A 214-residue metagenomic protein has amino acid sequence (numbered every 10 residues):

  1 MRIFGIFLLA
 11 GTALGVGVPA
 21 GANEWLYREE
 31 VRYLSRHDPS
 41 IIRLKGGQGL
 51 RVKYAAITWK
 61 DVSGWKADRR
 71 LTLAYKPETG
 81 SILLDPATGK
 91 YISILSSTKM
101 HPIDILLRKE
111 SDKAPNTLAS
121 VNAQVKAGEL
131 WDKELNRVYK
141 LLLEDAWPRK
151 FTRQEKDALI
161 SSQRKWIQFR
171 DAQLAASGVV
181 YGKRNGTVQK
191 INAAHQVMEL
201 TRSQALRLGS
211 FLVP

Functional and structural regions predicted by a protein language model:
M1-F4: Positively charged n-region of N-terminal signal peptides that target proteins for export
I6, A10-T12: N-terminal start and proteolytic maturation junction detector
A10, G17-V18: N-terminal signal peptide c-region/cleavage motif recognized by signal peptidases
P19-N23, G49-R51: Short helix/turn-capping signatures at newly exposed starts of structured segments
G21-D38, A56-V62, K66-P214: N-terminal alpha-helical modules
S35-K53: Short, basic/aromatic beta-hairpin or loop at an interaction surface
